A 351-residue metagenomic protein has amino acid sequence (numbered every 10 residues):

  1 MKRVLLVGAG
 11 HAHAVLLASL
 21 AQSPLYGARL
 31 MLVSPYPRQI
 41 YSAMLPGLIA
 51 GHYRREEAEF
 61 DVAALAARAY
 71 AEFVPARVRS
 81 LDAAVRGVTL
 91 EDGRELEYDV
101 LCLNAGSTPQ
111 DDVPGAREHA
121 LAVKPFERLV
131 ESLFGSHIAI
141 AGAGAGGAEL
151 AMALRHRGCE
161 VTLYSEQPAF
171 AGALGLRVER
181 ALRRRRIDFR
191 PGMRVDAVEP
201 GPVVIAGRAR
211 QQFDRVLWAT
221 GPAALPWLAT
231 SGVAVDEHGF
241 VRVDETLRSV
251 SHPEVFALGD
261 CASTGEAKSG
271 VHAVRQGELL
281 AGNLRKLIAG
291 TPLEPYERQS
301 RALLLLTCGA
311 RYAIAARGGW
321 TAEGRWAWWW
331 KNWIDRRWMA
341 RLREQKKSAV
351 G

Functional and structural regions predicted by a protein language model:
M1-A71, E149-A173: Beta1-alpha1 glycine-rich phosphate/pyrophosphate-binding loop at the start of Rossmann-like nucleotide-binding domains
R3-V4, R68-H137, L217: FAD-binding core/adjacent interface of flavoenzyme oxidoreductases
V7-A9, L103, A141-G142: Conserved N-terminal Rossmann-fold NAD(P)-binding element of oxidoreductases
F73-L81, V88, L96, G158-E245: A Rossmann-like FAD-binding core segment of flavoenzymes
A116-S136, P202, R210-R275, G282: FAD-site-proximal beta/loop scaffold in flavoenzymes
R128-Y164: Rossmann-like NAD(P)H-binding beta-loop-alpha module
C261-G309: A conserved FAD-binding loop/helix module that cradles the flavin
A310-G351: C-terminal auxiliary extensions adjacent to catalytic cores
